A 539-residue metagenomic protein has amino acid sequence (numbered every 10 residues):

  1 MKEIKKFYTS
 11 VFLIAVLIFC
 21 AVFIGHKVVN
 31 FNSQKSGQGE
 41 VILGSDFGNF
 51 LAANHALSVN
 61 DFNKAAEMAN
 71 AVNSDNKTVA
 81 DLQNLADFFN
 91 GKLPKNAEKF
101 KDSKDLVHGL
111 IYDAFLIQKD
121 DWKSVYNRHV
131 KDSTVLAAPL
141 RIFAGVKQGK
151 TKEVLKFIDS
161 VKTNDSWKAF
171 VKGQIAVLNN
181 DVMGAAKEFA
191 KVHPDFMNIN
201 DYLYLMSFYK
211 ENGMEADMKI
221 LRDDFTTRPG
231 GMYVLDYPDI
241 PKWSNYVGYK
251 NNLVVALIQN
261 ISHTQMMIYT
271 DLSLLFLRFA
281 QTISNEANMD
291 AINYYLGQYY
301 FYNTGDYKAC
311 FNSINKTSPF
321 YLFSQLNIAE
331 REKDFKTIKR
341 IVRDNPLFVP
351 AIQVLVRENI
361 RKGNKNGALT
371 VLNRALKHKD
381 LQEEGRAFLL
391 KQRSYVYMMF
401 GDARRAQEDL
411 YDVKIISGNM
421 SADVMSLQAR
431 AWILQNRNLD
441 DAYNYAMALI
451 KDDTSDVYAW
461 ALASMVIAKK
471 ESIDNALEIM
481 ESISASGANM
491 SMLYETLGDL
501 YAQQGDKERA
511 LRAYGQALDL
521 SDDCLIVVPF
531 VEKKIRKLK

Functional and structural regions predicted by a protein language model:
M1-K6: Short, Lys/Arg-rich N-terminal segment immediately upstream of the first membrane anchor
S10-G25: Hydrophobic membrane-insertion alpha-helices, especially the h-region of bacterial N-terminal signal peptides
V28-N373, Q382-A403, Y411, N419-N436 (+4 more regions): Alpha-helical solenoid repeat scaffolds
A406: Amphipathic hydrophobic-ligand
A510-Y514: Leucine-rich solenoid repeat scaffolds
